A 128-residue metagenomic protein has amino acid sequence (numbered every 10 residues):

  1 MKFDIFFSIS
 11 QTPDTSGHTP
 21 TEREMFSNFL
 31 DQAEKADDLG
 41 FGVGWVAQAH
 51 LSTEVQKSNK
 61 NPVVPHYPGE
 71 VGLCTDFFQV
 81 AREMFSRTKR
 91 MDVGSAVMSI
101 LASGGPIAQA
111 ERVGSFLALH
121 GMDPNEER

Functional and structural regions predicted by a protein language model:
M1-R87: N-terminal beta1-alpha1-beta2 module of alpha/beta enzyme domains
K2-P20, M98-R128: Flexible, glycine-rich active-site loops centered on histidine and acidic residues that chelate a metal or position
D37-D38, R82-R90, F116-E127: Acidic (Asp/Glu)-rich catalytic clusters
L51, R90-M91, S99-A102: A short acidic, glycine/proline-enriched capping/turn motif at secondary-structure boundaries, especially helix N-cap
S95: Active-site-proximal cofactor/substrate-binding loop regions of enzyme domains
